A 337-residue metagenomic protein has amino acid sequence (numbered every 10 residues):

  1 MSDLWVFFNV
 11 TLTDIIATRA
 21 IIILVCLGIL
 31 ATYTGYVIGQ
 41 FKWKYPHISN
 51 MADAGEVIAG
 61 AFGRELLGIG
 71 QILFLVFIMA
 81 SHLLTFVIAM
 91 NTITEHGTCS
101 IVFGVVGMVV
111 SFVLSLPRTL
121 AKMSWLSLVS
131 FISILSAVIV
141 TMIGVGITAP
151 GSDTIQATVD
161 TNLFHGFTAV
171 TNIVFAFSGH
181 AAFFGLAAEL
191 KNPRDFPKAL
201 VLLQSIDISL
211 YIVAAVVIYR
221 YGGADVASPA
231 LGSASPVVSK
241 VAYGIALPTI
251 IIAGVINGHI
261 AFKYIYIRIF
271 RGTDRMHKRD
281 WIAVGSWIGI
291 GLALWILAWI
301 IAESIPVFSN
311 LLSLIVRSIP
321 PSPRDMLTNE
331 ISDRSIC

Functional and structural regions predicted by a protein language model:
M1-F7, M108, I173-G179: The first (N-terminal) embedded transmembrane alpha-helix
M1-L4, A31-T32, Y36, L75-F77: A generic, lipid-embedded transmembrane alpha helix
V6, G107-F112, L294-W299: Hydrophobic, membrane-inserted alpha-helices
T11-F41, I48: Extracellular loop-to-transmembrane helix junctions
Y36, K42-G68, L75, A80-F103 (+3 more regions): Membrane-interfacial loop- and helix-cap regions that link adjacent transmembrane helices in polytopic membrane proteins
M108-S111, L120, M326-I336: Alpha-helical transmembrane segments and their immediate juxtamembrane interface regions
V113-L120, A187-A188: C-terminal ends of transmembrane helices
